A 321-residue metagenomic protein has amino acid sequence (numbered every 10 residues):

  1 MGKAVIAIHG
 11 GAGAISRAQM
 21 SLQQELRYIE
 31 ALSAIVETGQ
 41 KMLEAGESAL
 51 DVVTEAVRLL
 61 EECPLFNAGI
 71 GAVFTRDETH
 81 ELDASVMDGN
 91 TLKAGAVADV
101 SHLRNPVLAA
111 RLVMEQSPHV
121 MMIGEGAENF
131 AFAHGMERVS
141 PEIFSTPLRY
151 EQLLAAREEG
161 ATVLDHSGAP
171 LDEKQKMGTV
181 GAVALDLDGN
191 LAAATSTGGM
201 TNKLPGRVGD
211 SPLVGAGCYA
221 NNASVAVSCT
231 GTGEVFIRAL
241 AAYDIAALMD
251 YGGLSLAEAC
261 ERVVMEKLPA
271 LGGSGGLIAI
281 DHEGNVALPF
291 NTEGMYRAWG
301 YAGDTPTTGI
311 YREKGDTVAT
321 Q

Functional and structural regions predicted by a protein language model:
M1-Q321: Alpha/propeptide regions of enzymes that mature by internal proteolysis
